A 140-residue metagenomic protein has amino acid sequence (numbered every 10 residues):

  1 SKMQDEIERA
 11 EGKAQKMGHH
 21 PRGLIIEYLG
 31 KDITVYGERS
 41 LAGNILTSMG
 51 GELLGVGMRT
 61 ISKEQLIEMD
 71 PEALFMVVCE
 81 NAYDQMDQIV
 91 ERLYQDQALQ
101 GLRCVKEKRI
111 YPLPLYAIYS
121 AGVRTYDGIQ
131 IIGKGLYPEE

Functional and structural regions predicted by a protein language model:
S1-M49, I118: Basic- and aromatic-lined ligand-binding clefts that recognize polyanionic substrates
G12, T60-Q65, L93-Q100: Alpha-helical scaffolding within the catalytic cores of extracellular/periplasmic polymer-degrading hydrolases
R22-E27, L53-G55, L74-V77, I110-L113: Structural recognition of the beta-strand scaffold that forms the well-ordered cores of secreted hydrolase catalytic
Y36, S40, G57-I61, Y119-D127: Soluble non-cytosolic domains of exported or imported proteins
T47-E64: Interaction modules related to DNA damage response and DNA replication/repair
S62-C79: Proline-aspartate-enriched helix->loop->beta-strand connector
V78-E140: Structured C-terminal subdomain patch of bacterial secreted/periplasmic proteins
